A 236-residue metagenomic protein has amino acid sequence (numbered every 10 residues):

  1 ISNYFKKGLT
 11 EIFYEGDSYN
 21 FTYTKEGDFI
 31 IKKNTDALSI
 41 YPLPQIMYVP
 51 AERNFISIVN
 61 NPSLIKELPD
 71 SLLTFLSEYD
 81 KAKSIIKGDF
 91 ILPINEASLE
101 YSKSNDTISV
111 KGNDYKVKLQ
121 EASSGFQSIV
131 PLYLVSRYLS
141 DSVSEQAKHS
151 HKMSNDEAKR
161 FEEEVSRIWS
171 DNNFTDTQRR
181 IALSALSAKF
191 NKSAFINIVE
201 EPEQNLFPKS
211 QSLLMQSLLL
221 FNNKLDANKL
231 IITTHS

Functional and structural regions predicted by a protein language model:
I1-I196: Phosphate-coordinating catalytic segments in nucleotide- and nucleic-acid-processing enzymes
S193-F195, D226-I231: Loop/turn-to-beta-strand initiation segments
E200-P202: Walker B catalytic acidic pair
F207-P208: Conserved D-loop-proximal element of ABC-family nucleotide-binding domains
L213-L218: Conserved hydrophobic alpha-helix in the ABC-type ATPase nucleotide-binding domain
N222-N223: Conserved ATPase "switch" residues in P-loop NTPase domains
T233-H235: H-loop/switch region of ABC-family ATPase nucleotide-binding domains
